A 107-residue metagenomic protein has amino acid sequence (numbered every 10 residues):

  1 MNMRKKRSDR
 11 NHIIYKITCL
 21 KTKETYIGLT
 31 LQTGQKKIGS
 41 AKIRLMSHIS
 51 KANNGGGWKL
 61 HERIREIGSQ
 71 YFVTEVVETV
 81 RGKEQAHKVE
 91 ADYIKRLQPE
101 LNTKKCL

Functional and structural regions predicted by a protein language model:
M1-G39, K88: GIY-YIG nuclease catalytic motif and its immediate N-terminal context
M1-S8, Q70-L107: Boundary/linker segments flanking structured domains
H12-I13, L29-T30, H61-I64, T103-L107: Generic hydrophobic/packing signal
I14-I17, S50, R63, D92 (+1 more regions): Compositionally biased, intrinsically disordered low-complexity segments enriched in polar/proline residues
L31-K83: Conserved short loop/helix modules at catalytic or binding sites in compact beta-alpha or helix-hairpin-helix contexts
